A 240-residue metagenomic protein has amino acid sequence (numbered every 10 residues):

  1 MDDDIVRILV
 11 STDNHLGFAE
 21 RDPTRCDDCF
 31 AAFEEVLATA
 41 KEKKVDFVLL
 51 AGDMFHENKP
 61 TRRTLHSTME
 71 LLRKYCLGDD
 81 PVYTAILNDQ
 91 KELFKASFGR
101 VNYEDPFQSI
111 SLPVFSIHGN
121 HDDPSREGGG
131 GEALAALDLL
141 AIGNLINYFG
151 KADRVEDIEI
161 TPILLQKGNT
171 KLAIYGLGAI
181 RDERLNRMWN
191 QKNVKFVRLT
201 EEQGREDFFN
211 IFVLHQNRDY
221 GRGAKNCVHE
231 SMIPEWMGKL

Functional and structural regions predicted by a protein language model:
M1-I5, A32-K43, P162-Q166: Short amphipathic alpha-helices and their capping/turn segments at secondary-structure boundaries
R7-D13: Short, hydrophobic/glycine-enriched beta-strand segments
T12, A51-D53, I117-N120: Glycine-rich beta-strand-to-loop/alpha-helix junction loops that act as flexible
L16, H56, R218: Short active-site segment of divalent metal-dependent hydrolases/proteases that encodes the spacing between
L16-A31: Acidic/histidine-rich helix-loop elements that form or flank divalent-metal/phosphate-binding sites at the catalytic
D28-K43, M69-L72, R100-E104: Divalent metal-dependent phosphoesterase catalytic cores across multiple superfamilies
A38-H56: Active-site metal-binding motif and surrounding structural segment of the metallo-beta-lactamase
F47, K59-L77, V82-L240: His/Asp/Glu-rich metal-coordinating catalytic cores of metallo-dependent phosphodiesterases/hydrolases acting on
